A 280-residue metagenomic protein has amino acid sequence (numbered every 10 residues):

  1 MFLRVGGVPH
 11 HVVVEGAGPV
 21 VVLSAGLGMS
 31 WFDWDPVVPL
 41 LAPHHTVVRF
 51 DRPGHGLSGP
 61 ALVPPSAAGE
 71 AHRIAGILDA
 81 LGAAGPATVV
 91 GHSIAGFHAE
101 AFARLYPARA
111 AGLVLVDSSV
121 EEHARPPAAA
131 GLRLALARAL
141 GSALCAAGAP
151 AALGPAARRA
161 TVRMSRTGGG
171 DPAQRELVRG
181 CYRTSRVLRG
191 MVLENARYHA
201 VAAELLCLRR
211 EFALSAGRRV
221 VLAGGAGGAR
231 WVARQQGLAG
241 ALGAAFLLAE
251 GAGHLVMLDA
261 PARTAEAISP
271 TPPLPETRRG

Functional and structural regions predicted by a protein language model:
M1-P9: N-terminal cap/lid segment of alpha/beta-hydrolase-fold proteins
V8-L57: Conserved HGGG/HGGXW glycine-rich cap/lid loop of the alpha/beta-hydrolase fold
V22-G26, H92, D117: The conserved beta1-alpha1 loop
R49-G91, Y106: Active-site loop/oxyanion-hole signature of alpha/beta-hydrolase fold enzymes
G91, A95, A99: Gly/Ala-rich beta-loop-alpha elbow adjacent to hydrolase catalytic centers
R104, L113-G148: Flexible "cap/lid" loop of the alpha/beta hydrolase fold
L153, Q174-A241, A245-L248: Conserved serine/cysteine hydrolase catalytic core
A249-P261: Catalytic histidine-centered segment of alpha/beta-hydrolase-like enzymes
